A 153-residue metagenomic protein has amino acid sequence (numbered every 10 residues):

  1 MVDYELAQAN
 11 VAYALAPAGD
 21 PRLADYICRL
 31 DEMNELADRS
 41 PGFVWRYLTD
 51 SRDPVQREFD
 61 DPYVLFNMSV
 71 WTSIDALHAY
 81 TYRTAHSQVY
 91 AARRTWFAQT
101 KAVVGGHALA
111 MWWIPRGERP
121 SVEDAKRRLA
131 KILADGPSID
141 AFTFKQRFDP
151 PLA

Functional and structural regions predicted by a protein language model:
M1-P62, V104-A153: Short S/T/G/P-rich N-terminal loop/turn motif that feeds into the first structured element of a domain
R29-M33, F66, A76, A92: Short, hydrophobic/aromatic alpha-helical segments in well-folded domains
R57-Y82: Helix-adjacent hinge/juxtasegments
I74-G106: An amphipathic, aromatic/His-enriched active-site/gating alpha helix that lines ligand/cofactor pockets
